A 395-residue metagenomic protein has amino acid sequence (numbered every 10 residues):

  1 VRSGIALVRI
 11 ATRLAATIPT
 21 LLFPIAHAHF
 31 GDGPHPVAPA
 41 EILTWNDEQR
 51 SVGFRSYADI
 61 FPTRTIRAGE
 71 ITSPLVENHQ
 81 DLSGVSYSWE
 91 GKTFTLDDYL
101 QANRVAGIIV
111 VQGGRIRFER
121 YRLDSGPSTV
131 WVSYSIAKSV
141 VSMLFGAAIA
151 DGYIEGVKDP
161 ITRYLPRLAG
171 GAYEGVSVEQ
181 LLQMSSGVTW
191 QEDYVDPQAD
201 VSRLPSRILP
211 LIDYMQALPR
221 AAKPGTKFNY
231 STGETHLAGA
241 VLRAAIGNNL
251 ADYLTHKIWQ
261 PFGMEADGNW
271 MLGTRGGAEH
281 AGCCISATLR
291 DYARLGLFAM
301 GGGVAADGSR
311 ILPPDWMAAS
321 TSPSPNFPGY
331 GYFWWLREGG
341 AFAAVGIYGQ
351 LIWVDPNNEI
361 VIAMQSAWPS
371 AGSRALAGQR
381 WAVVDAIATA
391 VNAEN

Functional and structural regions predicted by a protein language model:
I10, F23-S125, D151-I154, L209 (+1 more regions): N-terminal leader/targeting segments and the immediately adjacent pre-domain N-terminus
S83-Y99, G126-S128, A137, A148-K227: Active-site-proximal loop and beta-strand segments within enzyme catalytic domains
A102-V105, T129, I347-Y348: Short, small/polar residue-rich loop motifs at catalytic or cofactor-binding pockets
G114, W131-V157, L181, A238-L242 (+1 more regions): Active-site SXXK
Y121, P127-S128, V195-G276: Catalytic-site signature segments of enzymes, centered on catalytic residues
V132, D151-T189, A217, I246-G282 (+1 more regions): Active-site helix/loop module of the DD-peptidase/beta-lactamase fold, centered on the serine-lysine SxxK catalytic
E234-V241, A281-V304, Q350-A367: Active-site-proximal alpha-helical segments within enzyme catalytic domains
E265-D267, P314-I362: Active-site Gly/Thr loop motif
